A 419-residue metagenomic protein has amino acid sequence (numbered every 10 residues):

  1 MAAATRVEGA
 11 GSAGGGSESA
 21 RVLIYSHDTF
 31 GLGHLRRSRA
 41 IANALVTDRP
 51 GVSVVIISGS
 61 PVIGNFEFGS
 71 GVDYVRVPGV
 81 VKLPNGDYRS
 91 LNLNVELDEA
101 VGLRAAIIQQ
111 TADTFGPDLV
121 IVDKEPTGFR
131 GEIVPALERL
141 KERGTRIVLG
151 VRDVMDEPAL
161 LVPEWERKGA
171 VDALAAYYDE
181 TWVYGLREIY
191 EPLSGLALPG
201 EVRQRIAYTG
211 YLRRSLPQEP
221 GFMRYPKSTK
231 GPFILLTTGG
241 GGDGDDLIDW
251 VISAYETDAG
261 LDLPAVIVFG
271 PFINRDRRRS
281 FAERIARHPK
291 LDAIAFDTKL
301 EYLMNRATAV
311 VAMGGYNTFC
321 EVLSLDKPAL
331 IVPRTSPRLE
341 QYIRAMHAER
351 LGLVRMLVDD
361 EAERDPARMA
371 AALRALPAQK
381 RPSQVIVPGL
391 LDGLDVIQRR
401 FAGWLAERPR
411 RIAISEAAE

Functional and structural regions predicted by a protein language model:
A2-A10, G14, P366-E419: C-terminal amphipathic helix plus adjacent low-complexity, charged tail appended to glycosyltransferase catalytic
S19-R21, S26, A44-E99, L103 (+1 more regions): Conserved nucleotide-sugar phosphate-binding/catalytic loop shared by glycosyltransferases and other
S26-R39, I63, G244-D245: A short, glycine/small-residue-rich beta-strand->loop->alpha-helix junction that serves as a flexible
Q109-A175: Conserved nucleotide-sugar donor-interacting segment of glycosyltransferase catalytic cores, predominantly GT-B
R152-D246, F272-R275: A nucleotide-sugar donor-handling region in carbohydrate enzymes
L196, Y211-A309, A362: Donor-nucleotide binding loops and adjacent catalytic segments primarily of GT-B fold Leloir glycosyltransferases
K299-I343: A donor-sugar binding/catalytic signature common to diverse glycosyltransferases and related nucleotide-sugar
S336-A372: Change "using UDP/GDP/dTDP sugars" to "using nucleotide sugars
